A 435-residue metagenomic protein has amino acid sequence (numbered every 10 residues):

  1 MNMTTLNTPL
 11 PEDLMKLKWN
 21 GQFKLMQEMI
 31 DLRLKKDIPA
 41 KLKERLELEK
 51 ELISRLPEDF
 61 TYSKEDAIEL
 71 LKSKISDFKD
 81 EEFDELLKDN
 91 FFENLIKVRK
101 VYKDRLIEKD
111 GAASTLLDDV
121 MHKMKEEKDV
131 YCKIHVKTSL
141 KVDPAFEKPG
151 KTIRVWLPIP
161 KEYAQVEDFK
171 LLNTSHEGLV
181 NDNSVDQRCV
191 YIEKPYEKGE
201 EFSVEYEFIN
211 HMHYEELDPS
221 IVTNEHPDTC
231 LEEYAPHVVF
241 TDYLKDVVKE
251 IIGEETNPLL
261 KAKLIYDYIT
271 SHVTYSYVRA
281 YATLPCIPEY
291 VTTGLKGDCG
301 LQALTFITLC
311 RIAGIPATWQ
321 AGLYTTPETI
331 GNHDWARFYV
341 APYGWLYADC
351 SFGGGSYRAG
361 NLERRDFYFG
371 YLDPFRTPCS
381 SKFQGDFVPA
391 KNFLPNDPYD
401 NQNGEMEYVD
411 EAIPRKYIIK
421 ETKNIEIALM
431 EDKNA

Functional and structural regions predicted by a protein language model:
M1-G21: Mature N-terminal, pre-catalytic/accessory segment of carbohydrate-active enzymes
N2-L6, D182-C189, Y196-T293: Acidic low-complexity segments
M15-H213: Intrinsically disordered, low-complexity N-terminal segments that are enriched in acidic
V155, I265, A336: Terminal peptide-recognition signature
K170-T174, D218-P227, C350-G353: Short intrinsically disordered coil segments
P258-I265, L295-C310: Active-site nucleophilic cysteine motif
L301-K391: Hydrophobic/aromatic-rich core segments of domains that either
G370-A435: Low-complexity, Gly/Ser/Thr/Pro-rich intrinsically disordered linker/tail segments
